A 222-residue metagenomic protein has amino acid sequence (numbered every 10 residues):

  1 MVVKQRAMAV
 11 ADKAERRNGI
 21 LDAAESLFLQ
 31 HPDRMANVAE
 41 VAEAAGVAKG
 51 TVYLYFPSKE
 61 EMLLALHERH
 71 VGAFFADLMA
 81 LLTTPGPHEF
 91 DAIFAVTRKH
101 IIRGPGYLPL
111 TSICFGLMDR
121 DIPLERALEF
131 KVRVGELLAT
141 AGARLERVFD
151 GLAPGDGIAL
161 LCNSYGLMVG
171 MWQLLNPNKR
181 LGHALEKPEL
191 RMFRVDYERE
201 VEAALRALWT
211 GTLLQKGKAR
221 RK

Functional and structural regions predicted by a protein language model:
M1-K4, A139-G151, G170-K222: C-terminal peripheral helix-coil segments that are non-catalytic and often amphipathic
V2-V10, E15-G19: N-terminal, Lys/Arg-enriched amphipathic/low-complexity engagement segments that precede the first folded domain
E15, G19-S26, Q30, A44 (+5 more regions): Alpha-helical structural segments
G19, E40, A92-V96, A159-G166 (+2 more regions): Amphipathic alpha-helical interaction segments
H31-E61, A65: Helix-turn-helix
A65, M79-Y107, I158-S164: Hydrophobic alpha-helical connector segments
D91-D119, W172-N178: Helical hydrophobic small-molecule/effector-binding pocket
D121-F149, G155-A159, R199-A203: Amphipathic alpha-helical packing segments from all-alpha helical-bundle domains
